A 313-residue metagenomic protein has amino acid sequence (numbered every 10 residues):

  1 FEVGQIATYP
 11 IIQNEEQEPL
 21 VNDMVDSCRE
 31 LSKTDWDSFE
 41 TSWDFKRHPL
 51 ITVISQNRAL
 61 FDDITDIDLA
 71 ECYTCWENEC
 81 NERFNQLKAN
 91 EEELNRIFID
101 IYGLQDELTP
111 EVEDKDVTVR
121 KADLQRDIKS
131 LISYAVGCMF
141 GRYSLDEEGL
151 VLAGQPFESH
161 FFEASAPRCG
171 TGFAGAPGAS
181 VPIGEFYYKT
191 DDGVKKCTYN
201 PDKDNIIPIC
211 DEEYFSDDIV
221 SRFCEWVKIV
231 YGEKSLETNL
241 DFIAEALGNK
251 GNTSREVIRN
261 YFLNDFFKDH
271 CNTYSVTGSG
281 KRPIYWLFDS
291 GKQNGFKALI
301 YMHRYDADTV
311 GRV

Functional and structural regions predicted by a protein language model:
F1-E2: Active-site-adjacent "gating/activation" loops or surface patches in catalytic cores
Q5-F98: Extended amphipathic alpha-helical segments enriched in small hydrophobics
S42, S55, T65, N78-N81 (+4 more regions): Terminal accessory regions of large proteins
